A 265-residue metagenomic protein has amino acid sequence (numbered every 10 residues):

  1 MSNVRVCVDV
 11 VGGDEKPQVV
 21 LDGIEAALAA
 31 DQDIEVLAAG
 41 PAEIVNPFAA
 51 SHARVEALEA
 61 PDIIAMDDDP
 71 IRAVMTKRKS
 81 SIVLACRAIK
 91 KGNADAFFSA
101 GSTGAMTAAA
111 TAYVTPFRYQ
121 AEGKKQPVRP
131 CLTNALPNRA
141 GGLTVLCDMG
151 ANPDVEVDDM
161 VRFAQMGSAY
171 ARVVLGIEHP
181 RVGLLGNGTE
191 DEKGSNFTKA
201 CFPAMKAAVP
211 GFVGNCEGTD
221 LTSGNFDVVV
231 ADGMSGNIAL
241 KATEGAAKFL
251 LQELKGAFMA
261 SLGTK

Functional and structural regions predicted by a protein language model:
M1-R72, R78, R87, K91 (+2 more regions): Anion-binding alpha/beta catalytic cores of soluble intermediary-metabolism enzymes, centered on
F226: Conserved beta-loop-beta/alpha segment of the NTase-like Rossmann-fold superfamily that binds/positions NTPs
